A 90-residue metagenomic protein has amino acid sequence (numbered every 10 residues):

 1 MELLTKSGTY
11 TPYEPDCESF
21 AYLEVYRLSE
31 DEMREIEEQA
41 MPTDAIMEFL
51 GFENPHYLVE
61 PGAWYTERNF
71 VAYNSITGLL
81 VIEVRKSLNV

Functional and structural regions predicted by a protein language model:
E2-L58: Mature extracytoplasmic domains of secretory-pathway proteins
E37-V90: Extracytoplasmic electrostatic interaction patches
